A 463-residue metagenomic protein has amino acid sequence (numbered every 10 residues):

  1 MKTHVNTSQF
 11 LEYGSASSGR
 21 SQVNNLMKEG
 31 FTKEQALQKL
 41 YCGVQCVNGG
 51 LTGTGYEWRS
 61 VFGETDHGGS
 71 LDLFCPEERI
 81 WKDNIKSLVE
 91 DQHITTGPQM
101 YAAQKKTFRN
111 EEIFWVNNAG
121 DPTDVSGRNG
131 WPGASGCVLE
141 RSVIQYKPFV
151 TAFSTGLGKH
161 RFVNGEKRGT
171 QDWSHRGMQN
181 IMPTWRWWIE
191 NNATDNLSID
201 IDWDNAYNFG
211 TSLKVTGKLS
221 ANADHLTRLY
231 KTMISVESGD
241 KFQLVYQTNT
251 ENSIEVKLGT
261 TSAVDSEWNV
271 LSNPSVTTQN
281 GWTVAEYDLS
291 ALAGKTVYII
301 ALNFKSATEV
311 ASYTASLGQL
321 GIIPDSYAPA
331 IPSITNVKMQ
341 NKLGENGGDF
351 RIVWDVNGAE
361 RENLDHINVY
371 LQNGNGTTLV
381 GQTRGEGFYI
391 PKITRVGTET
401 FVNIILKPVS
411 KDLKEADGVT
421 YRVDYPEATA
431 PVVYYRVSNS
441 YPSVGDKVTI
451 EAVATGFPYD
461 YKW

Functional and structural regions predicted by a protein language model:
L37-Y207: Substrate-binding cleft of secreted/luminal carbohydrate-active enzymes
N196-H225: Short carbohydrate-recognition loop motifs
R228-N252, A285-Y287, L320, W354: Extra-cytoplasmic beta-strand recognition segments
V264-Y298, A307: Extracellular carbohydrate recognition and processing domains and analogous Trp-centered ligand-binding platforms
A328-K338, A428-V437: Proline-enriched interdomain boundary motifs that mark the N-terminal boundary and often initiate the first structured
D349-V353, G445-A454: A short beta-strand segment in extracellular, disulfide-stabilized domains
N363-D365, A454-K462: Solvent-exposed loop segments of extracellular immunoglobulin-like
T394-E415: Beta-strand-rich modules
